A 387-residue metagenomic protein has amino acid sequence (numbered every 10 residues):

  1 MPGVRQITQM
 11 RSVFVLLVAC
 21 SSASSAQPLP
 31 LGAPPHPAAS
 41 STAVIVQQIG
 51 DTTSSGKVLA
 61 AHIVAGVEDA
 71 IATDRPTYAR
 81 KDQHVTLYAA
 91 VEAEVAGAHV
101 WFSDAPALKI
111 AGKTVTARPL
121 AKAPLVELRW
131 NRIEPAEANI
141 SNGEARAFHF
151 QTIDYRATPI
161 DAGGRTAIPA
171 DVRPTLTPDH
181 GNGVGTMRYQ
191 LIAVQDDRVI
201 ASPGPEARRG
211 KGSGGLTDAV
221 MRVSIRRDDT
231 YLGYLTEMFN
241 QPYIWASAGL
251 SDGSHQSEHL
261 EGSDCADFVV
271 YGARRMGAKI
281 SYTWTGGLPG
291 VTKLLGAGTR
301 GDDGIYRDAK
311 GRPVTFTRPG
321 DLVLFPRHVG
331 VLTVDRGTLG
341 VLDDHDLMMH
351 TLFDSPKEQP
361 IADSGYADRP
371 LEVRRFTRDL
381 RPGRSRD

Functional and structural regions predicted by a protein language model:
M1-Q9: N-terminal secretory signal peptides that target proteins for export/translocation
T8-L16: Sec-dependent signal peptide recognition, specifically the positively charged N-region followed immediately by
S24-S25: Sec/Tat signal peptide C-region and signal peptidase I cleavage site
P28-V223: Beta-strand-enriched, solvent-exposed domains that form extended recognition/catalytic surfaces
G185-M187, V199-T283, P326: N-terminal capping segments
I280-S364: ...with weaker cross-activation on analogous glycine-rich loops/strands in unrelated enzymes
T351-D387: Active-site or metal-binding loop neighborhoods of secreted/extracellular toxin and effector enzymes
